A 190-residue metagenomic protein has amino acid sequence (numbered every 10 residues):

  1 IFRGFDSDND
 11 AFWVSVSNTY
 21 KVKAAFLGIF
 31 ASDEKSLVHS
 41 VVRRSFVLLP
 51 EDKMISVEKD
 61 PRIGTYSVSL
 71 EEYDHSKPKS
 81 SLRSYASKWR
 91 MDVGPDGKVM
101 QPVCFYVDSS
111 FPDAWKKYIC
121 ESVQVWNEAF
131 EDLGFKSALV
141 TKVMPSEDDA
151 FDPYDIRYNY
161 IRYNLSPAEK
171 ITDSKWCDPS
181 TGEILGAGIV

Functional and structural regions predicted by a protein language model:
I1-F111, A129, L133, M144-V190: Auxiliary tRNA-acceptor-end handling modules of aminoacyl-tRNA synthetases
S110-A138: Zn2+-dependent metallopeptidase catalytic core
